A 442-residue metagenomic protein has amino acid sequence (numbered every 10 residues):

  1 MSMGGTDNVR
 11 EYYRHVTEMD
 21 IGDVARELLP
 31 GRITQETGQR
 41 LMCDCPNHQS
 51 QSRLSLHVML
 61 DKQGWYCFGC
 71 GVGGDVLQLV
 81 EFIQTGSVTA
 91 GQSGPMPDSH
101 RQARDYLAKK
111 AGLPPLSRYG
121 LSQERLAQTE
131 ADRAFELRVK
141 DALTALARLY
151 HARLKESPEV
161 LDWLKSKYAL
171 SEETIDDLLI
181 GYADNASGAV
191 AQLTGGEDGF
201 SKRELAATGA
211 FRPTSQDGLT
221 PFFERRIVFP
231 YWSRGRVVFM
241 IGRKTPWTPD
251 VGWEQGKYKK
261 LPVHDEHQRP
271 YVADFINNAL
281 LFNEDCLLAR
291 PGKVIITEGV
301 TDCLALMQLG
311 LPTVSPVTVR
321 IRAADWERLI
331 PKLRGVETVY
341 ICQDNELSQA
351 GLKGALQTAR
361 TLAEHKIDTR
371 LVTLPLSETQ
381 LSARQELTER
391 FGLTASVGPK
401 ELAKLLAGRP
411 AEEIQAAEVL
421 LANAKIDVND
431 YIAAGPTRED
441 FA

Functional and structural regions predicted by a protein language model:
M1-E124, N185, Y340: N-terminal structured subdomain of primase-like DNA metabolism proteins
M1-E18, Y66, G71-V76, S87-G91 (+3 more regions): TOPRIM fold recognition
S2-E11, E136-R148, E172: A short, surface-exposed helix-loop junction/capping segment
M3, A127-F135, V139-L143, A186-E337 (+1 more regions): Phosphate-handling DNA/RNA-contact segment within nucleic-acid enzymes
R32-T37, S87-L121, Y168-I180, D198-A207 (+5 more regions): Short, surface-exposed acidic
C45-S50, Y168-L170, Y231-S233: Short acidic, glycine-rich loop/turn motifs
S93-W163, K167: Conserved active-site segments centered on acidic
